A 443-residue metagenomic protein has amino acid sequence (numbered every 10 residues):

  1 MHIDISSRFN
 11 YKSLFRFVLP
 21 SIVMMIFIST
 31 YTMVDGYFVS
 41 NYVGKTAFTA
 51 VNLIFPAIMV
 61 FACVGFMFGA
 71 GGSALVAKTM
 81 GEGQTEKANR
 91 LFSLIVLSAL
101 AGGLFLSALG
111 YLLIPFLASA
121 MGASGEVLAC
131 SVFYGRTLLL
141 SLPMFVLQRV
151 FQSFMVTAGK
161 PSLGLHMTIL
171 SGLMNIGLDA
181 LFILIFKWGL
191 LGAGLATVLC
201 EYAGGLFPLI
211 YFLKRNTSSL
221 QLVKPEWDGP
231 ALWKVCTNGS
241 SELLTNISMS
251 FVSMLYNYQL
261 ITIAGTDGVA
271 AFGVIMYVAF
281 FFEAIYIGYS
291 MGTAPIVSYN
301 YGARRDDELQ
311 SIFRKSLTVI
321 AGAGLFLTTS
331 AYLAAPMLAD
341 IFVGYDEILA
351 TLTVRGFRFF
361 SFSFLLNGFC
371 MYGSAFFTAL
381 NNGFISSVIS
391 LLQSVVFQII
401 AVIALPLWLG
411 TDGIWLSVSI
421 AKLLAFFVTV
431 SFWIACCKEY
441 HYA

Functional and structural regions predicted by a protein language model:
M1-V18, V76-S141, I185-S240, V297-S363 (+1 more regions): Short alpha-helical transmembrane segments in multi-pass integral membrane proteins
S6-V43, P56-G71, L75, T79 (+6 more regions): N-terminal transmembrane alpha-helices
R16-D35, T137, S171, C200-G204 (+4 more regions): Transmembrane helical elements of multi-pass membrane transporters/channels
M25-S29, C63, G103, S107 (+10 more regions): Residue-level hotspots within the lipid-embedded alpha helices of multi-pass solute transporters
I28, T32-V39, A62-G69, S73 (+18 more regions): Alpha-helical transmembrane segments and their lipid-water interface positions in multi-pass membrane proteins
T30-T49, A118-G125, L181-W188, S250-Y277 (+4 more regions): Helix-terminus/linker motif at the lipid-water interface of multi-pass membrane proteins
F48-A108, F145-G164, A271-A335, N367-I389: Small-residue-rich hydrophobic transmembrane alpha-helices
G69, T137-V156, G164-N175, A193-L206 (+5 more regions): Short runs within selected transmembrane alpha-helices of multi-pass transporters and secretion channels
